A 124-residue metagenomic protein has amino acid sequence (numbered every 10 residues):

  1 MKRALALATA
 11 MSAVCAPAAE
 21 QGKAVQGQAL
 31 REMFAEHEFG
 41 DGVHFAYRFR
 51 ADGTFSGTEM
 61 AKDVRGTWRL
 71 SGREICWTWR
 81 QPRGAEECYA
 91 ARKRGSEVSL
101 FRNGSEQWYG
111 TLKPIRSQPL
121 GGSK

Functional and structural regions predicted by a protein language model:
A4-S12: Sec-dependent N-terminal signal peptides
C15-R65, S71-K124: Lipid interaction determinants
